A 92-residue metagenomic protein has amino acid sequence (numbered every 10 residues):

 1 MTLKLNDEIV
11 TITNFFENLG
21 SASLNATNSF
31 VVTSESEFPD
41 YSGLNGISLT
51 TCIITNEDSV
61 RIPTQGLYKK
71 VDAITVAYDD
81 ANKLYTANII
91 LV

Functional and structural regions predicted by a protein language model:
M1-F16: Short, intrinsically disordered N-terminal pre-domain segments
K4, L24, G46, D79-A81: A generic structural signal for short, solvent-exposed coil/turn residues that cap or connect secondary-structure
I9, S36-F38, D58, D80-N82: Residues that cap or initiate secondary-structure elements
T11, V32-T33, R61, D72 (+1 more regions): N-terminal non-cleavable signal-anchor helices
I12, E17-N45, Y85, I89: Autoprocessing Asn-cyclization modules and mimics
D40-K69, A73: Acidic, low-complexity, intrinsically disordered interaction modules
Y68, D72-V92: Short, compact, well-ordered microdomains
